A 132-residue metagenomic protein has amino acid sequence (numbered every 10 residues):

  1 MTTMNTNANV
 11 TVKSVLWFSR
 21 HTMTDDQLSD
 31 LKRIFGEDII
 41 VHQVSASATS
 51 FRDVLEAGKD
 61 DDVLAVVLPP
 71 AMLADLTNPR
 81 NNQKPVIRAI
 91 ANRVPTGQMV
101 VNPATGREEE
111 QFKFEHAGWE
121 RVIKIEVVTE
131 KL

Functional and structural regions predicted by a protein language model:
M1-D62, A74-L132: Long, low-complexity, Lys/Arg-enriched
V63-L68: Acidic beta-strand-to-loop metal/phosphate-binding motif
